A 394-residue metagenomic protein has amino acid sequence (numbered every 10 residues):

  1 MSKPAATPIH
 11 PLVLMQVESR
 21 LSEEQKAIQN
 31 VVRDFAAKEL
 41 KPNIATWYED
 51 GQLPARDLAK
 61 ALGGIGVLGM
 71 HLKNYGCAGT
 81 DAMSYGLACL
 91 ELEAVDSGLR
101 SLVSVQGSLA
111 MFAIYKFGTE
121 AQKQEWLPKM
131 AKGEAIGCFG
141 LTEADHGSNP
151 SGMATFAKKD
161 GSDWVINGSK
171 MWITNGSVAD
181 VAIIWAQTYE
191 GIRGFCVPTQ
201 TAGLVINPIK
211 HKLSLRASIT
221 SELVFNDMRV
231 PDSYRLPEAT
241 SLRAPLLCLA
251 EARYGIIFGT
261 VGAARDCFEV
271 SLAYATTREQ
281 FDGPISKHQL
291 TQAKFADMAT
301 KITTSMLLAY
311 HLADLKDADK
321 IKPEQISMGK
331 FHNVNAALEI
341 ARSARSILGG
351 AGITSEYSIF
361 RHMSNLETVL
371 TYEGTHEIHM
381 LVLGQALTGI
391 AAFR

Functional and structural regions predicted by a protein language model:
M1-V95, V105, F117-Q122, K129-E134 (+4 more regions): Alpha-helical interface subdomain recognition
T80, N149-S151, N175-A179, R216-S218 (+1 more regions): Short glycine/proline-enriched turns and hinge-like loops at secondary-structure junctions
S108-K116: Helix-loop "lid/cap" segments that line or gate small-molecule binding pockets
M130, D145-S148, W172-N175, Q187 (+1 more regions): Short Gly/Pro-enriched turn/cap motifs at secondary-structure boundaries
G133-L141: A short, Trp-centered hydrophobic/proline-enriched beta-strand micro-motif
G152, Q200-R229: Flexible, small-/acidic-enriched active-site or ligand-binding loops
S162, N167-I206: A short core secondary-structure module
S221-L247: A short, charged helix-loop
